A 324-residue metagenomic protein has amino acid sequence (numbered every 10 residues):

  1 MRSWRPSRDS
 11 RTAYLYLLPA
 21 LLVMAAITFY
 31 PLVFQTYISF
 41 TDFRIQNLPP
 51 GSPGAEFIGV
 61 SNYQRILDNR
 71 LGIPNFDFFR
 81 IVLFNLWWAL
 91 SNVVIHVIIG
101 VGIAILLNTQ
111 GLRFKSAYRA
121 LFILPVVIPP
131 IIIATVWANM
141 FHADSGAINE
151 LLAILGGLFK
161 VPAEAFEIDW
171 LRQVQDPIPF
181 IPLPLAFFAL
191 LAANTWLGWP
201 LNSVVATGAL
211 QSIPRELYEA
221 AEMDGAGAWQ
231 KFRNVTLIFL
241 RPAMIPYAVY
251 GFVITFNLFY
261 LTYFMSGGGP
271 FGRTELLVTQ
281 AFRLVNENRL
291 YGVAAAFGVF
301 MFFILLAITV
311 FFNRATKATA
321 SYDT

Functional and structural regions predicted by a protein language model:
P6-T324: A structural signal for multi-pass alpha-helical bundles of membrane permease subunits that mediate small-molecule
